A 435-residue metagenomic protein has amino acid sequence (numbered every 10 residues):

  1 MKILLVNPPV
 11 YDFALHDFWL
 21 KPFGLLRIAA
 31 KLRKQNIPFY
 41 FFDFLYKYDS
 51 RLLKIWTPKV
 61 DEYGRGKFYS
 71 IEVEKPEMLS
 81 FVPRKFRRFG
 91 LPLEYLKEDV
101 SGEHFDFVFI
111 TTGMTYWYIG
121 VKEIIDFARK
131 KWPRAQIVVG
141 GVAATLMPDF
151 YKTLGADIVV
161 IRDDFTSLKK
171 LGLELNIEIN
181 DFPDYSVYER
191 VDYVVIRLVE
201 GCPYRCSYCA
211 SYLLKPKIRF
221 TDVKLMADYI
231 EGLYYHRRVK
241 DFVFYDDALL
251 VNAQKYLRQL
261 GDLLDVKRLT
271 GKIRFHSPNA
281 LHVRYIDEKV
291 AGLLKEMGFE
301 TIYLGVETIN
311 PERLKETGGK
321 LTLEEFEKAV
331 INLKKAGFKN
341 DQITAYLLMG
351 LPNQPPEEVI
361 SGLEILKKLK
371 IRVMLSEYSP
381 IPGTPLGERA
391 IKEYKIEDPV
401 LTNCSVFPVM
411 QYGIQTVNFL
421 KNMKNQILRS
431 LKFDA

Functional and structural regions predicted by a protein language model:
I3, I137, F242, F275 (+3 more regions): Hydrophobic/aromatic residues located in beta-strands of well-ordered beta-sheets within soluble catalytic
I3-L4, P9-D12, L45, I161-L198: N-terminal [4Fe-4S]-dependent radical SAM core
L4-V10, L15, L20, F42-L52 (+2 more regions): C-terminal accessory regions of radical SAM enzymes
K21-G24, I28-K31, P38-Y48, M78-D181 (+2 more regions): Glycine-rich beta-alpha loop elements in corrinoid/cobalamin-binding modules across cobalamin-dependent enzymes
R129-V139, K272-H276, K339-A345: Short beta-strand/loop segments at the ligand-binding rim of alpha/beta enzyme cores
P148-T153, V290, P352-K367: Catalytic cores of alpha/beta
G155-A156, K295-T301, L369-R372: Glycine-enriched alpha-helix->loop->beta-strand junction motifs that scaffold or abut catalytic
F182-N340, M349, E364: Radical SAM [4Fe-4S] cluster-binding motif and immediate context
